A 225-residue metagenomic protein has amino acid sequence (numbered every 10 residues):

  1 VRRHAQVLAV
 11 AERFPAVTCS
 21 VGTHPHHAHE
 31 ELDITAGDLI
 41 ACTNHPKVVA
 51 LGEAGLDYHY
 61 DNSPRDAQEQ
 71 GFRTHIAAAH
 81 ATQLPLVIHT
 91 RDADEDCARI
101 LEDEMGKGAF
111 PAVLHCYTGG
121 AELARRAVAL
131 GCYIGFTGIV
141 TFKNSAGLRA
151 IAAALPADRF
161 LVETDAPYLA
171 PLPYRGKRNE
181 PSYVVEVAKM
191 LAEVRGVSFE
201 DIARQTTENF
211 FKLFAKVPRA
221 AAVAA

Functional and structural regions predicted by a protein language model:
V1-A225: Mid-domain alpha/beta scaffold segments of enzyme catalytic cores
